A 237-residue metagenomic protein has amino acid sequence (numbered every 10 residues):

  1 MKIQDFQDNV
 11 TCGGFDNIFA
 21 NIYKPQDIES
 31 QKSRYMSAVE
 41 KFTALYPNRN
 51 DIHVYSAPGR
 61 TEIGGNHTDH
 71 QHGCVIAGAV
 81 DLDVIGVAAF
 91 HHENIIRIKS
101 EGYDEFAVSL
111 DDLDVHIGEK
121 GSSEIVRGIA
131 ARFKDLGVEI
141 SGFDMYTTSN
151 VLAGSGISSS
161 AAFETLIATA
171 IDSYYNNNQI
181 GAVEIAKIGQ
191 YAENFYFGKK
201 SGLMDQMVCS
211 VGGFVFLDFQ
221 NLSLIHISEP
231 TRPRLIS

Functional and structural regions predicted by a protein language model:
K2-I157, A161, T165-A182, K187 (+3 more regions): ATP-binding N-lobe of GHMP and related small-molecule kinases
D69-Q71, S223-L224, S228: Short acidic (Asp/Glu) patches
I225-S237: Single conserved hydrophobic/aromatic residue that forms the stacking wall/gate of nucleotide- or nucleobase-binding
